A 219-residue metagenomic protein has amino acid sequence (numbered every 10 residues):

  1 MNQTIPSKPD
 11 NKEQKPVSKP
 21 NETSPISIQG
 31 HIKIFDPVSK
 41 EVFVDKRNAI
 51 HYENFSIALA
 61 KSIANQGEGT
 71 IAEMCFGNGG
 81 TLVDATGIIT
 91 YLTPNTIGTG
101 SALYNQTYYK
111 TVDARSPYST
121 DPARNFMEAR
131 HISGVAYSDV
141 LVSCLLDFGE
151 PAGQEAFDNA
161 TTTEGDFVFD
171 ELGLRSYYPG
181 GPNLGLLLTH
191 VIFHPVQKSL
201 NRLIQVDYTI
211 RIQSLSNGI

Functional and structural regions predicted by a protein language model:
M1-F169, Y177-I219: Small cysteine-rich, disulfide-bonded extracellular modules of the LU/uPAR three-finger superfamily and closely related
